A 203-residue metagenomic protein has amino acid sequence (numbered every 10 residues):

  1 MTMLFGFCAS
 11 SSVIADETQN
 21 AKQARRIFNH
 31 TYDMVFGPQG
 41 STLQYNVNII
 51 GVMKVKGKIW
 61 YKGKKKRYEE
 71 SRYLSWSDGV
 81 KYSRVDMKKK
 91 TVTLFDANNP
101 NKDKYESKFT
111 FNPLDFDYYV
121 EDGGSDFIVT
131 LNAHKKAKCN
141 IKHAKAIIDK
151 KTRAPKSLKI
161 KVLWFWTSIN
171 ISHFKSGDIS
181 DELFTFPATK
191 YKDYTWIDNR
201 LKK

Functional and structural regions predicted by a protein language model:
M1-F7: Bacterial N-terminal signal peptides
A9-M53, W60, K64-K65, T189-K203: N-terminal leader/targeting segments and the immediate start of mature chains
V13-N20, G123-S125, K135-A144, K151-K203: Non-transmembrane domains of secretory- and envelope-associated proteins
G37, I59-R67, W76-Y82, G123-G124 (+2 more regions): Short, solvent-exposed coil/turn segments at beta-strand boundaries
Q44-N48, R67-S71, V129-K136, S157-K161: Short beta-strand segments that buttress and anchor functional surface loops
I50-V52, S75-W76, K136-N140: Short glycine/serine/proline-enriched coil/turn segments at secondary-structure junctions
K58-Y105, F165-S168: An acidic-aromatic
S83-K138: Surface-exposed, polar helix/loop patches in the mature regions of secreted/periplasmic/lumenal proteins that form
